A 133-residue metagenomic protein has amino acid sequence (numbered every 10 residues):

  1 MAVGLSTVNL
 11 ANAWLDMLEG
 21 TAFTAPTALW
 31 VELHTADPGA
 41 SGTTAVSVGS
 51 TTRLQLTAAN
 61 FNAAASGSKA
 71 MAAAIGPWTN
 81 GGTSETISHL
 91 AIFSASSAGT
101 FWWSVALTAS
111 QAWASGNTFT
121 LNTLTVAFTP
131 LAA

Functional and structural regions predicted by a protein language model:
M1-L90, S94-A133: Small cysteine-rich, disulfide-bonded extracellular modules of the LU/uPAR three-finger superfamily and closely related
